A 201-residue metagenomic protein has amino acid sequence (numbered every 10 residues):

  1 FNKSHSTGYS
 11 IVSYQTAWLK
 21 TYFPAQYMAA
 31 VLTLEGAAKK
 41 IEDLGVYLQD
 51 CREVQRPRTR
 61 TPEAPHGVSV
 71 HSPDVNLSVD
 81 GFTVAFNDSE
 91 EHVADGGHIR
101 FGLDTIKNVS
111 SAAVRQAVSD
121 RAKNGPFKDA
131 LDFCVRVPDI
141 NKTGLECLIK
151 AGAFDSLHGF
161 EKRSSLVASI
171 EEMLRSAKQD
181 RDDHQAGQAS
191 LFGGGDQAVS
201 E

Functional and structural regions predicted by a protein language model:
F1-E201: Noncatalytic, beta-rich nucleic-acid-contacting surfaces in large DNA/RNA-processing enzymes
